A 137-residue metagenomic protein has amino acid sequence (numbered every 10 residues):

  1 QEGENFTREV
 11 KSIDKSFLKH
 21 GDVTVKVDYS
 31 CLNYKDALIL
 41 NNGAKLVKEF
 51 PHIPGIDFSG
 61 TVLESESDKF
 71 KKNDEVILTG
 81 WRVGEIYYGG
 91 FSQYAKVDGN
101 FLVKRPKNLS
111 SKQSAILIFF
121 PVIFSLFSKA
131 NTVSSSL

Functional and structural regions predicted by a protein language model:
Q1, K19, P106: Residue-level recognition of the GNAT/N-acetyltransferase active site
Q1-T7: Extracellular beta-rich ligand/substrate-recognition surface
E2, F17, Y29, E64 (+2 more regions): Non-catalytic surface loops within mature trypsin-like serine protease
R8-V10, K15, S59-T61, Y94-K96 (+1 more regions): Conserved hydrophobic/aromatic beta-strand scaffold that supports enzyme active sites
I13, F17, G60-V62, L126-K129 (+1 more regions): Compositionally biased regions
D14-C31, G43-V83: Glycine-rich beta-strand-centered segment in the early N-terminal region that forms part of a ligand/cofactor-binding
K35-L40: Cytochrome P450 core scaffold surrounding the K-helix E-X-X-R motif and the conserved "meander" helix-loop region
T79-L137: NAD(P)H dinucleotide-binding glycine-rich loop of Rossmann-like/cofactor-binding domains, especially the beta1-alpha1
